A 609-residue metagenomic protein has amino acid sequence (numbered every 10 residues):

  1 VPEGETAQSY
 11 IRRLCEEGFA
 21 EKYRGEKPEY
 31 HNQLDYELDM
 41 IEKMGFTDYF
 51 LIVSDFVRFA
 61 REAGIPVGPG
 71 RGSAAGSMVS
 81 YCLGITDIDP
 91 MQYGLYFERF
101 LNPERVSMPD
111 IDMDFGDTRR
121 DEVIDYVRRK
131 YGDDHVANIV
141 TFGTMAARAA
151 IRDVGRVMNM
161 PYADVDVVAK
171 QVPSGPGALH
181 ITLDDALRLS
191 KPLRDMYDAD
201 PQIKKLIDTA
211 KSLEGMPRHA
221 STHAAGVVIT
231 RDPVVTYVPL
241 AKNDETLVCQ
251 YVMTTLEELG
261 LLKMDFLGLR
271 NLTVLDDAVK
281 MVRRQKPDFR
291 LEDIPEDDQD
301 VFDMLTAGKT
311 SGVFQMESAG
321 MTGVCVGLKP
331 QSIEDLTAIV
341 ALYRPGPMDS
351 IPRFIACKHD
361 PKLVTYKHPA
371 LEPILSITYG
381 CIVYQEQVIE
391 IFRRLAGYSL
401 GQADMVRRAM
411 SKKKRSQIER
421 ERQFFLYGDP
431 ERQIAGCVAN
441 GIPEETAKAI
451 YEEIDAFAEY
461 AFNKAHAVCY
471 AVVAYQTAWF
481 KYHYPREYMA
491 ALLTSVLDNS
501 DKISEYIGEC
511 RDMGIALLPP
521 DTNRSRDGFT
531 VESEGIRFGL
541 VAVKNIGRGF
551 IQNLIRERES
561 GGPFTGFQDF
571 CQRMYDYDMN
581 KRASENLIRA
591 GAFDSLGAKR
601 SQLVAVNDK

Functional and structural regions predicted by a protein language model:
V1-K609: Noncatalytic, beta-rich nucleic-acid-contacting surfaces in large DNA/RNA-processing enzymes
